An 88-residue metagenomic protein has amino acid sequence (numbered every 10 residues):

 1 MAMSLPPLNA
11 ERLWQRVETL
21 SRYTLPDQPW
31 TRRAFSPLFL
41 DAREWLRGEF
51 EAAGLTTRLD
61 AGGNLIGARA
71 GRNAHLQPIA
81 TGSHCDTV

Functional and structural regions predicted by a protein language model:
A2-P37: N-terminal capping segment at the start of a domain
P7-R16, A61-I66, N73: Conserved oxyanion/phosphate-binding beta-strand-loop segments in alpha/beta enzyme cores
T19, T24, T31, T56-T57 (+2 more regions): Residue-identity detector for threonine
L25-A70: A non-catalytic alpha/beta surface segment that caps or lines the substrate-entry region of metallo-dependent hydrolase
E51, T56, A68-V88: Active-site metal-coordination/substrate-binding segment of hydrolases, especially metallo-dependent peptidases
